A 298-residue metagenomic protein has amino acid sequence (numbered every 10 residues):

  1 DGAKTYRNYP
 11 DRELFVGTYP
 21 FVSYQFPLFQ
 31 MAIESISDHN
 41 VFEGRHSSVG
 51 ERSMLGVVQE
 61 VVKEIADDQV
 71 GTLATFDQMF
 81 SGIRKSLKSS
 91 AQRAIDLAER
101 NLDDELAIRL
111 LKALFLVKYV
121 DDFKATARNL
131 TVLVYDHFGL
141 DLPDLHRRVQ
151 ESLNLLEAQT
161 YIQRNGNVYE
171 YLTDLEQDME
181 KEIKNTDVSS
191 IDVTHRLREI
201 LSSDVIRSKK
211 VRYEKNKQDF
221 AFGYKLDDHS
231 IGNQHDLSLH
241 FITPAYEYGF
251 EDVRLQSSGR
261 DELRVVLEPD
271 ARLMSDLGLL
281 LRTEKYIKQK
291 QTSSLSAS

Functional and structural regions predicted by a protein language model:
D1-S298: Extended alpha-helical scaffold and adjacent linker segments that couple domains and build interaction/assembly
